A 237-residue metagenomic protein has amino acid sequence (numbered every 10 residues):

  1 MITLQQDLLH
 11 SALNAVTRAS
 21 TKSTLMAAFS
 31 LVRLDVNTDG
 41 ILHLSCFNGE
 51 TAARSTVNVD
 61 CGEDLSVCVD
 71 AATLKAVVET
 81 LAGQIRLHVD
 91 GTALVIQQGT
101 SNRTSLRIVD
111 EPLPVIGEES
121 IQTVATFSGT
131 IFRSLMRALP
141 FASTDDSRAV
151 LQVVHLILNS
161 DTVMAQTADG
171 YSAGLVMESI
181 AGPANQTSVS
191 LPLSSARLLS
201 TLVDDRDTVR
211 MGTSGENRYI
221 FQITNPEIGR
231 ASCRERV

Functional and structural regions predicted by a protein language model:
M1-R236: Structural preference for solvent-exposed beta-strand-turn elements and adjacent flexible terminal/loop segments within
